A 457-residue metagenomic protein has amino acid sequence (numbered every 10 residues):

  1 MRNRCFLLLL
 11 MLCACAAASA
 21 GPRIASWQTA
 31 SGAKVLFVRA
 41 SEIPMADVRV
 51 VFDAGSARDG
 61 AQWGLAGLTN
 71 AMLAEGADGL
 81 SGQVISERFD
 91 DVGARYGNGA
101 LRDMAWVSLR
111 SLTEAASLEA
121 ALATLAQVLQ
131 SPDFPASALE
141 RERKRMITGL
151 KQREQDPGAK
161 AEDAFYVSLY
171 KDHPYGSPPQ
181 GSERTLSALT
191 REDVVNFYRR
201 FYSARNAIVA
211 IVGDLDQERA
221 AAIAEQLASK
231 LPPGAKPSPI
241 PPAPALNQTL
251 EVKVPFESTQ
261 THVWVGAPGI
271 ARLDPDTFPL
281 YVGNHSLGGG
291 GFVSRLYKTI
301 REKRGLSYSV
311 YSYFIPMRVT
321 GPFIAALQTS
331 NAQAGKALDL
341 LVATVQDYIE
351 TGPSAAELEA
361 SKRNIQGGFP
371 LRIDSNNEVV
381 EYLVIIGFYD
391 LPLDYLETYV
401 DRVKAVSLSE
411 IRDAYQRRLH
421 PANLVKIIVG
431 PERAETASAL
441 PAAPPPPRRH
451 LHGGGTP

Functional and structural regions predicted by a protein language model:
M1-R4: Positively charged n-region of N-terminal signal peptides that target proteins for export
F6-C15: Bacterial N-terminal signal peptides
A17-P22: Boundary at the C-terminal end of the N-terminal hydrophobic targeting segment
A25-A30, V252-F256: Short acidic-hydrophobic surface loop/beta-edge motif
L36-V38, I43-T69, G82-V128, R143 (+8 more regions): M16 family metallopeptidases and their MPP-like homologs
L125-F134, A228-A235, A343-G352, P444-R448: A common structural junction motif
K171, Y175, P179, A204 (+2 more regions): An aromatic/glycine/proline-enriched structural segment found at the starts of mature extracellular/organellar domains
